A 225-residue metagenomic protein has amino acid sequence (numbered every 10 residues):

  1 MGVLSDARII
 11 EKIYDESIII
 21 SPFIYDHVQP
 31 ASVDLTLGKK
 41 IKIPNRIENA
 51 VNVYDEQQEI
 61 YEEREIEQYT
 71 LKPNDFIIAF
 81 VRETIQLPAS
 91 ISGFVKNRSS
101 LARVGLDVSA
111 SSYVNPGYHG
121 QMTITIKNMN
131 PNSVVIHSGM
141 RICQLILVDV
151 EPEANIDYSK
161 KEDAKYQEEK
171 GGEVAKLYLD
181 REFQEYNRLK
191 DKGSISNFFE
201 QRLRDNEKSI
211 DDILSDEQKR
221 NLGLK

Functional and structural regions predicted by a protein language model:
M1-K225: DUTPase catalytic domain/fold
